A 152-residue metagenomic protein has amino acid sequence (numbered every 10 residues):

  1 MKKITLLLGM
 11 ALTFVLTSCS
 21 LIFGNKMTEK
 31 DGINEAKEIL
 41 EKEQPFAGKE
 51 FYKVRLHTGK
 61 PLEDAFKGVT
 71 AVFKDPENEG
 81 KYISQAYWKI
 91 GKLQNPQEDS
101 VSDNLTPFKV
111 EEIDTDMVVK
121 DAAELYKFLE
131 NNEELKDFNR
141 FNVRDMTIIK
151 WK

Functional and structural regions predicted by a protein language model:
M1-I4: Positively charged n-region of N-terminal signal peptides that target proteins for export
L6-A11: Sec-dependent N-terminal signal peptides
V15-S18: C-terminal motif of bacterial Sec signal peptides marking the signal peptidase cleavage site
S20-I22: Bacterial signal peptide processing site
E29-F46: Post-signal peptide N-terminal segment of mature Sec-exported envelope proteins
A47-K81, T147-K152: Exposed beta-strand-loop-beta-strand "reactive/processing" segments of non-cytosolic proteins
F51-V54, E133-M146: Surface-exposed patches in mature extracellular/periplasmic domains of secreted proteins
I90-N139: Long, charged/polar, surface-exposed segments that mediate recognition or autoinhibition
